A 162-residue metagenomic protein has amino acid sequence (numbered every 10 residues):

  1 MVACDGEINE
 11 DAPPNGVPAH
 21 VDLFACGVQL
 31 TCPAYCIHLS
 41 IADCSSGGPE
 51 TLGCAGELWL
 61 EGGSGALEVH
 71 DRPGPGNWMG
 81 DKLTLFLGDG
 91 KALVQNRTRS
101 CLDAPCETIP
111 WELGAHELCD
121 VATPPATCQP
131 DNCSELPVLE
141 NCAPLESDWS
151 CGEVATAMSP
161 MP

Functional and structural regions predicted by a protein language model:
M1-P162: Signals and flexible motifs at protein termini associated with secretion
